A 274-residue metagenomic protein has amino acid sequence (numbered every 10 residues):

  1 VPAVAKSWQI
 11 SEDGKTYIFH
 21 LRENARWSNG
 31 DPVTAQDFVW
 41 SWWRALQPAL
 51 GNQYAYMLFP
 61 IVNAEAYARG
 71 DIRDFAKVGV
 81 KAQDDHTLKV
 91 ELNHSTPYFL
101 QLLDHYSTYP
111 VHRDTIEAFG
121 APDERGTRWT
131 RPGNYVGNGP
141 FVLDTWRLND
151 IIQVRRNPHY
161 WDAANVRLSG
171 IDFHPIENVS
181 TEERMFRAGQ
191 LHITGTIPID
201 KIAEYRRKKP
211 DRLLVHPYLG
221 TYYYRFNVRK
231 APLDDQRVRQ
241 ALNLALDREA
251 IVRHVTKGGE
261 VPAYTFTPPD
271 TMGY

Functional and structural regions predicted by a protein language model:
V1-I10: Protein kinase glycine-rich loop
S7-W8, K77-G79: Beta-strand-rich interaction surfaces with strong enrichment in secreted/lumenal proteins
S11-E12, A82-D84: Residue-level recognition of beta-strand termini and adjacent short loop/turns
T16-I18, R22-G51, W129-Y135, P140-V261 (+2 more regions): Extracytoplasmic/periplasmic ligand-capture domains
L50-F59, D114, T256: A short, aromatic/hydrophobic, helix- or strand-capping loop or linear motif that either lines the entrance/gate
A55, F59-I72: Charged, glycine/proline-rich intrinsically disordered loops and linkers
A64-A66, F75, D85-H86, L92-G170 (+1 more regions): Gly/Pro-rich hinge or "lid" segments in bacterial periplasmic/extracellular proteins
